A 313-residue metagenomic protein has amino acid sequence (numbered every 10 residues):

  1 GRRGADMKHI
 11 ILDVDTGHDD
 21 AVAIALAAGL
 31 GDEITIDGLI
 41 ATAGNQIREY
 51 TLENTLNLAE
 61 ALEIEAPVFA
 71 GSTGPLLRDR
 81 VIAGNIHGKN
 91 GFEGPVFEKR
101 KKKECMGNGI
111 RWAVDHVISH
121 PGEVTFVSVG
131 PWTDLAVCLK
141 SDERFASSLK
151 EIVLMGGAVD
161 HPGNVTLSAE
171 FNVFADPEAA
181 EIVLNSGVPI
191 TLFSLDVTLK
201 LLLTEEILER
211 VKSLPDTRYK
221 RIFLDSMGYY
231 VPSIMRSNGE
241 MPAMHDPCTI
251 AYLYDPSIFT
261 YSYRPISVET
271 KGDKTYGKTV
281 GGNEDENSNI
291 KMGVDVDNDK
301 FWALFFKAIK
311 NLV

Functional and structural regions predicted by a protein language model:
R2-R3: Intrinsically disordered, glycine-rich low-complexity segments
D6, A23-T35, F174, E178 (+1 more regions): Conformational coupling and interaction surfaces
K8-V14, H18-N57, N90, F97-L199 (+1 more regions): Active-site histidine-anchored catalytic micro-motif
L30, L58-E65, H116, H120 (+8 more regions): Change "in soluble alpha/beta enzymes" to "in soluble alpha/beta proteins
D37, A66-A70, R264-I266: Short N-terminal amphipathic alpha-helices
Q46-Y50, N54, L77, A158-P162 (+1 more regions): Short, mixed-charge aromatic SLiMs
E49-S119, S288, M292-V296, F306-K310: Metal-dependent C-N hydrolase catalytic cores
V68, V183, I250: A residue-level signal for conserved active-site and pocket-lining positions in enzyme catalytic cores
